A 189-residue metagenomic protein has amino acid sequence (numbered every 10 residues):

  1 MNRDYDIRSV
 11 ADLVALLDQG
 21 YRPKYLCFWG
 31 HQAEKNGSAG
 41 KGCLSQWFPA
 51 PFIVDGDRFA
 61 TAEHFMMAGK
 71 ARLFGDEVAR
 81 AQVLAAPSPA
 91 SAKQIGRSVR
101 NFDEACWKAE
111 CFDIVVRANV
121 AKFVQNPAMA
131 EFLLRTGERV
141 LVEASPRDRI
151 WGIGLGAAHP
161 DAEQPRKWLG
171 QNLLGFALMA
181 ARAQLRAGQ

Functional and structural regions predicted by a protein language model:
N2-Q189: Charged, low-complexity intrinsically disordered segments
